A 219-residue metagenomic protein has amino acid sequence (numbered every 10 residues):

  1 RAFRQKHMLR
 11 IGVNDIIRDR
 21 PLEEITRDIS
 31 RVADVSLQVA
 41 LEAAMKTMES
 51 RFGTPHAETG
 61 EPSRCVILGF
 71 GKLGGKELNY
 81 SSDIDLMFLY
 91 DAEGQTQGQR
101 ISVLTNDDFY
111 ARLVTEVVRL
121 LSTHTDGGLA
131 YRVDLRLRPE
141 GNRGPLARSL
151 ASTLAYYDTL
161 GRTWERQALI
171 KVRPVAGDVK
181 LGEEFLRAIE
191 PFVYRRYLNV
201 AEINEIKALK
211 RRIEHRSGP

Functional and structural regions predicted by a protein language model:
R1-P219: A nucleotide- and high-energy phosphate-metabolite-utilizing enzyme signature
